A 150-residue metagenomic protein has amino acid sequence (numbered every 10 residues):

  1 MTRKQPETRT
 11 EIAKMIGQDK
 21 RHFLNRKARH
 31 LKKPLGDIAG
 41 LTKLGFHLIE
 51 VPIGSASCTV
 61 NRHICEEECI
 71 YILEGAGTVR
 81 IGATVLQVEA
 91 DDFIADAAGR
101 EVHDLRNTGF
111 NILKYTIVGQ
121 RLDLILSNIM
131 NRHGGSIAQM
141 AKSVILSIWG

Functional and structural regions predicted by a protein language model:
M1-K43, N128-G150: A short, N-terminal "cap"/entry segment at the start of jelly-roll beta-barrel domains of the cupin/DSBH fold
A28-P34, H47-H63, A98: Conserved short histidine dyad/triad with adjacent acidic residue
G40, T78, A98-L126: Ligand-binding loop in jelly-roll beta-barrel domains
L44, E67, L113: Change "...and in nucleic-acid phosphodiester-cleaving endonucleases..." to "...and in nucleic-acid processing enzymes
L48-P52, R62-R80, V118-Q120: Short, conserved beta-strand element in jelly-roll/cupin
S57, E67, E74-A76, A83 (+2 more regions): A generic structural motif
G75, D91, L105: Short hydrophobic/aromatic patches on the structural cores and recognition surfaces of FHA
A83-R100: Short acidic-glycine-tyrosine-enriched beta hairpin
